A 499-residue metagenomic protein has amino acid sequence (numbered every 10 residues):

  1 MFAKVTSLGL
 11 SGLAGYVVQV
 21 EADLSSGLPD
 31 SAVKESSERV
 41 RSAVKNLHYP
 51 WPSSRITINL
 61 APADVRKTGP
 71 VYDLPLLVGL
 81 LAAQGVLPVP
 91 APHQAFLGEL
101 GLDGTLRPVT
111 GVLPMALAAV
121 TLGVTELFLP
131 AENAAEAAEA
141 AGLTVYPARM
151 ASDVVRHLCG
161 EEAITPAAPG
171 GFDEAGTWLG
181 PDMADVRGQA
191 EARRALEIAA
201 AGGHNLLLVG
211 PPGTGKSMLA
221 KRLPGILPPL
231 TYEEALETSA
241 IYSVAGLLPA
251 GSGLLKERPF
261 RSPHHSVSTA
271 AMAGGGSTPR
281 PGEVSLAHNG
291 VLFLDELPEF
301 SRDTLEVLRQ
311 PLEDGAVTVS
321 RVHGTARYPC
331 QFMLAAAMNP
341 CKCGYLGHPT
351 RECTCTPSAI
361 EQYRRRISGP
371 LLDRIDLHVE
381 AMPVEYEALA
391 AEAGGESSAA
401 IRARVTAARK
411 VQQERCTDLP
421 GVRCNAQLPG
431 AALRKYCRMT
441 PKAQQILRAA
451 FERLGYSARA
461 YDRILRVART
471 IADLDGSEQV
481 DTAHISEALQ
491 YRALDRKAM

Functional and structural regions predicted by a protein language model:
M1-L207, P211, S217, S320 (+3 more regions): Peripheral, non-AAA+ core regions of ATP-driven protein-machinery
L28-S37, P50-P52, N59-G69, T278-P279 (+1 more regions): Basic, amphipathic alpha-helical bundle interface domains used for macromolecular binding and assembly
D103, L294-S301, G344: Catalytic P-loop NTPase motifs of RecA-like helicase/translocase cores
C159-I198, G202, P229-V284: P-loop NTPase nucleotide-binding/switch module
L208-P249, D314: Walker A/P-loop
G210, G274, E296: The Walker A (P-loop) glycine that initiates the GxxxxGKT/S ATP-binding motif of P-loop NTPases
N289, D295-E296, V307: Walker B catalytic acidic pair
